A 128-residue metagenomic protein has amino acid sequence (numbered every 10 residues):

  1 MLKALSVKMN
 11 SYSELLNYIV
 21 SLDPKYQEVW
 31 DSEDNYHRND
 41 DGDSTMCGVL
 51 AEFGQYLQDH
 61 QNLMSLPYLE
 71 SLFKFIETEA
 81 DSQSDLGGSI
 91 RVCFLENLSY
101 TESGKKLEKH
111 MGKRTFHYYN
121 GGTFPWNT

Functional and structural regions predicted by a protein language model:
M1-D23: N-terminal leader/targeting peptides and immediately adjacent processing regions
L2-L5, G104-T128: Eukaryotic acidic, Ser/Thr-rich intrinsically disordered low-complexity regions
A4, K8, G42-M46, S65 (+1 more regions): Helix-start/N-cap signature of alpha-helical segments
Q27-V29: Extended alpha-helical scaffold segments
S32-D41: Short edge beta-strands and adjacent turn/loop segments
H37-R38, E79-A80, P125-W126: Helix-loop junctions that connect tandem helical modules in alpha-solenoid scaffolds
S44-Q55: HEAT-repeat alpha-solenoid elements in large eukaryotic scaffold proteins
H60-K113: Amphipathic protein-protein interaction modules
